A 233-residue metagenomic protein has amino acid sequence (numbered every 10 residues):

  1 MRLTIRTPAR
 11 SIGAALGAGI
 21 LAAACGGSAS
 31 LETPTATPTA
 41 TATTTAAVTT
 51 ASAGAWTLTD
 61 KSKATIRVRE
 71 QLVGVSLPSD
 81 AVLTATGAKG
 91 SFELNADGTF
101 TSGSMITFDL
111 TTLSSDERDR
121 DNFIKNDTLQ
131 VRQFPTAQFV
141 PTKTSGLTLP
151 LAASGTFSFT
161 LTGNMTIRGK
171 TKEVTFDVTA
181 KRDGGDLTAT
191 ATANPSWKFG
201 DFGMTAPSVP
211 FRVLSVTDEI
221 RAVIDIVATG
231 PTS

Functional and structural regions predicted by a protein language model:
R2-G13: Bacterial N-terminal signal peptides that target proteins for export
L21-A24: C-terminal motif of bacterial Sec signal peptides marking the signal peptidase cleavage site
G26-S233: Low-complexity, acidic/polar, glycine-enriched regions of mature
